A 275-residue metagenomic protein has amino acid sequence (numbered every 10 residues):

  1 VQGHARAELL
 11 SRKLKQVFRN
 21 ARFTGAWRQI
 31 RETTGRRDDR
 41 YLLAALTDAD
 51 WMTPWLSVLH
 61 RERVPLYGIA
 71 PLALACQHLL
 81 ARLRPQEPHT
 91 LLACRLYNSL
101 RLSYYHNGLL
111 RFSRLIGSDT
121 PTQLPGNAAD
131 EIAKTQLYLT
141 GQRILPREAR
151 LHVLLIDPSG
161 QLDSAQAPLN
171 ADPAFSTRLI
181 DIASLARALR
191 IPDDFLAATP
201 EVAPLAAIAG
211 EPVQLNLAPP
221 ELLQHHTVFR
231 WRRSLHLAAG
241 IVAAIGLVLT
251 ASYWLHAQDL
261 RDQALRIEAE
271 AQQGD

Functional and structural regions predicted by a protein language model:
V1-G274: Hydrophobic/aromatic-enriched cytosolic interaction surfaces used to assemble or bind macromolecules
